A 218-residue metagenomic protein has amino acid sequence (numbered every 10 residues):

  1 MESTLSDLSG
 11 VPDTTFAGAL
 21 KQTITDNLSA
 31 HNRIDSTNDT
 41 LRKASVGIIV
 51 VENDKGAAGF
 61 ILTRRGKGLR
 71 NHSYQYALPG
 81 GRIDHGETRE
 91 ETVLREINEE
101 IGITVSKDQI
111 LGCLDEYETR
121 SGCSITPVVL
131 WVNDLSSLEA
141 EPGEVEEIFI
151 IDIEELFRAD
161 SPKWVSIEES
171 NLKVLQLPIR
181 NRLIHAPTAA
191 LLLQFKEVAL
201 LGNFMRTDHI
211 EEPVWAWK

Functional and structural regions predicted by a protein language model:
M1-A77, G81-E99, I103-S136, L175-K218: N-terminal leader/linker segments that precede catalytic domains of diphosphate-processing enzymes
A140-I179, V214: NUDIX/MutT-family hydrolases
